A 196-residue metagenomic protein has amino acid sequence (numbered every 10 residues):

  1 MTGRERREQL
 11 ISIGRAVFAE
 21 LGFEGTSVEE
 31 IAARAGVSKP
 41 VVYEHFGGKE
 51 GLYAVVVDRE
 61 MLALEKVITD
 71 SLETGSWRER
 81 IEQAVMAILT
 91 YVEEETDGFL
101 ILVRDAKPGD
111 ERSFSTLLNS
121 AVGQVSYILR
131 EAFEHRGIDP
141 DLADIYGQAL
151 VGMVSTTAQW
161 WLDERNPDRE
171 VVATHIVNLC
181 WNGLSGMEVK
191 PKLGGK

Functional and structural regions predicted by a protein language model:
M1-E5, P140, E188-K196: N-terminal intrinsically disordered/low-complexity leader segments
Q9, I13, V17-G51, V55: Helix-turn-helix
E20-E24, E95, R136: Short coil/turn segments at alpha/beta junctions that flank glycine-rich nucleotide-binding fingerprints
E30, G51-E60, L102, L117 (+1 more regions): Alpha-helical DNA-contacting segments of helix-turn-helix folds
V55, T69-E94, G147-L150, A173: Hydrophobic alpha-helical connector segments
L62-E65, D110-E134, D144-A149, V171-H175 (+1 more regions): Amphipathic alpha-helical packing segments from all-alpha helical-bundle domains
Y91-R112, S126-R130, Q159-D163: Amphipathic alpha-helical segments used for helix-helix packing
